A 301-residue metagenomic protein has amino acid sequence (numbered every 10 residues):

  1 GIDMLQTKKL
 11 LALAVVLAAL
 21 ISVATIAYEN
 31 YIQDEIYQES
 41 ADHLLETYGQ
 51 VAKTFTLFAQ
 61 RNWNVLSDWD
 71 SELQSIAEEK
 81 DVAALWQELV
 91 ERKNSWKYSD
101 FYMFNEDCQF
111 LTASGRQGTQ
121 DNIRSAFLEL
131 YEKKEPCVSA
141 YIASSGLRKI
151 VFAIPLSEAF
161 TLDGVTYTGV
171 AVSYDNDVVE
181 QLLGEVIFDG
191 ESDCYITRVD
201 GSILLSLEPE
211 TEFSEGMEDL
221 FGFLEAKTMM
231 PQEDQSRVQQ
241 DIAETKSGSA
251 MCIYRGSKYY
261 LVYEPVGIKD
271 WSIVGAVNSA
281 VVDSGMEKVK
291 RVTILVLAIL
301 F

Functional and structural regions predicted by a protein language model:
Q6-L13, L17-K80: Juxtamembrane extracytoplasmic/periplasmic/luminal helical "stalk" adjacent to the first N-terminal
K9, N30, S284-F301: N-terminal membrane-entry
D42-G49, F58-P136: Extracytoplasmic/periplasmic sensory segments of membrane signal-transduction proteins
K80-K97, G169-F221: Solvent-exposed, extracytoplasmic
W86-Q87, A113-A143, T211-M251: Extracytoplasmic/periplasmic sensor domains and loops in membrane signaling proteins
S95-K97, F104-E106, F110-V186: Extracytoplasmic/periplasmic ligand-binding sensor regions of membrane-associated signaling proteins
I142-V170, F188-D189, I253-V274, N278-S284: Extracytoplasmic
G222-R291: Extracellular/periplasmic juxtamembrane segments that couple receptor/chemosensory ectodomains to their
